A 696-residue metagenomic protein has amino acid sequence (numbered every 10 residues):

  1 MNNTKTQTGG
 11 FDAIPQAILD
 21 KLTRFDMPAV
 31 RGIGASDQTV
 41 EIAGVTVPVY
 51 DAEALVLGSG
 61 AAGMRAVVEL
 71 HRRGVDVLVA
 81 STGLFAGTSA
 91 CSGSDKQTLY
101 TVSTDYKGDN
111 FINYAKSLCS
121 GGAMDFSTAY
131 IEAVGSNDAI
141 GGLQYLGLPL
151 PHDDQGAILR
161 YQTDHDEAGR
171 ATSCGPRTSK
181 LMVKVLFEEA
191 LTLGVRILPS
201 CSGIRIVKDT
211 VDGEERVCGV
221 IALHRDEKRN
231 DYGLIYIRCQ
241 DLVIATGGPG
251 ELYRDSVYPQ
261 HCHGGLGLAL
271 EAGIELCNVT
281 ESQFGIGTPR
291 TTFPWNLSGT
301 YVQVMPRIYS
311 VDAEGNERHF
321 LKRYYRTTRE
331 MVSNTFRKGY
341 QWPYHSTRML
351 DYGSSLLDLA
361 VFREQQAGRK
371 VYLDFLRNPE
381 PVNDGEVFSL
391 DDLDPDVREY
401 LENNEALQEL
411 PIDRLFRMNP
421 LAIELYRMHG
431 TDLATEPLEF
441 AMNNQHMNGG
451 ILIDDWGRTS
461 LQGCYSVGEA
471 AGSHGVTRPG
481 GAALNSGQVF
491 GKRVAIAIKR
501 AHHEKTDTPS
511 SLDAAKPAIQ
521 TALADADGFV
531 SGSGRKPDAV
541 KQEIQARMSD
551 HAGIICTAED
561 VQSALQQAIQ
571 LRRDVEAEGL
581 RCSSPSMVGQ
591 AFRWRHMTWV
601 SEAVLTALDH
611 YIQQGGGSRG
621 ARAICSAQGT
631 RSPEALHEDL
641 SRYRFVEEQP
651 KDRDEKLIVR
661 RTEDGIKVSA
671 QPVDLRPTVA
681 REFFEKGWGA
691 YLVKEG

Functional and structural regions predicted by a protein language model:
M1-E53, E215, G689-L692: Extreme N-terminal leader/targeting segments of oxidoreductases
R31, A139-Y232, A245, T288-T300 (+5 more regions): Conserved redox-cofactor binding core of oxidoreductases
V49-A52, R229-D241, S460: Core beta-strand elements of the Rossmann-like FAD/NAD(P) dinucleotide-binding domain in flavoenzyme oxidoreductases
A52-V79: N-terminal Rossmann-like FAD-binding beta1-loop-alpha1 element of flavoenzymes
R72-G93: Glycine-rich FAD pyrophosphate-binding loop
R238-N296, T477, G481-A497: Glycine-rich loop(s) and the adjacent beta-strand/alpha-helix scaffold that form part
E275-L421, A497: An anion/pyrophosphate-binding glycine-rich loop and adjacent beta-alpha core in soluble alpha-beta enzymes
H503-S586: Long, amphipathic alpha-helical stalk/connector segments used for oligomerization, subunit docking, or mechanical
